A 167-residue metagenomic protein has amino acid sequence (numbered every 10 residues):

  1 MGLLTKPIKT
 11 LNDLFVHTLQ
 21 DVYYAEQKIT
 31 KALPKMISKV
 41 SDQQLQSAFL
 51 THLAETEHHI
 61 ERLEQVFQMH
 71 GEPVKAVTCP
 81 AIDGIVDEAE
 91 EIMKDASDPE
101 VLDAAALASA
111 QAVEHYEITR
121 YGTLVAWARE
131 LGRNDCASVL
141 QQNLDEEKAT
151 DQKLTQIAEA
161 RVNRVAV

Functional and structural regions predicted by a protein language model:
M1-V167: Amphipathic alpha-helical hairpins
